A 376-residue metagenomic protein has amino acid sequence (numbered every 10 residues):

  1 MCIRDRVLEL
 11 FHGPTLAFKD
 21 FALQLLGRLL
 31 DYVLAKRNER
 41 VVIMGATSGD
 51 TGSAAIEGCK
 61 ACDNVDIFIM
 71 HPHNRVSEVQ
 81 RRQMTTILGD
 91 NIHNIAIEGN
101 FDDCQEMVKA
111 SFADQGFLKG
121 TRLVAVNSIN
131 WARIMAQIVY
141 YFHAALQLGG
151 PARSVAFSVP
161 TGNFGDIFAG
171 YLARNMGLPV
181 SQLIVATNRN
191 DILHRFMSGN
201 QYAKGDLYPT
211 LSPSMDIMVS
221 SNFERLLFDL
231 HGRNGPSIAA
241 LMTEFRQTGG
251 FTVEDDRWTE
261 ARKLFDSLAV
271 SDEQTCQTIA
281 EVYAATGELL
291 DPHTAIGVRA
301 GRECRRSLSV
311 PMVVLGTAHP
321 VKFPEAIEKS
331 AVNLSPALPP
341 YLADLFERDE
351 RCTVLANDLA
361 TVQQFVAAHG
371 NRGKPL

Functional and structural regions predicted by a protein language model:
M1-D5: Conserved small/polar residues in nucleotide/adenosyl-binding loops
V7-A61: Well-ordered mid-protein domain cores that form the structural environment of catalytic cofactors
Q24-A35, E57-F68, T85-L88, R174-P179 (+2 more regions): A glycine- and small-aliphatic-rich helix-loop capping segment at beta-alpha/alpha-beta transitions that lines
A54-K60, E78-Q83, E106-V108, F168-L172 (+2 more regions): Short acidic, glycine/serine/threonine-rich loops at helix termini
F68-P72, A96, S181-N188: Short internal beta-strands
Q80-I129, R133, R189-P292, I296 (+1 more regions): Active-site/ligand-binding loops adjacent to catalytic centers
E106-A110, Q115-L178: Domain-scale recognition of functional cores that engage charged ligands
Q147, P151-S158, I167-L207, E273: A generic structural signal for tightly packed, nonpolar segments enriched in small/aliphatic residues
